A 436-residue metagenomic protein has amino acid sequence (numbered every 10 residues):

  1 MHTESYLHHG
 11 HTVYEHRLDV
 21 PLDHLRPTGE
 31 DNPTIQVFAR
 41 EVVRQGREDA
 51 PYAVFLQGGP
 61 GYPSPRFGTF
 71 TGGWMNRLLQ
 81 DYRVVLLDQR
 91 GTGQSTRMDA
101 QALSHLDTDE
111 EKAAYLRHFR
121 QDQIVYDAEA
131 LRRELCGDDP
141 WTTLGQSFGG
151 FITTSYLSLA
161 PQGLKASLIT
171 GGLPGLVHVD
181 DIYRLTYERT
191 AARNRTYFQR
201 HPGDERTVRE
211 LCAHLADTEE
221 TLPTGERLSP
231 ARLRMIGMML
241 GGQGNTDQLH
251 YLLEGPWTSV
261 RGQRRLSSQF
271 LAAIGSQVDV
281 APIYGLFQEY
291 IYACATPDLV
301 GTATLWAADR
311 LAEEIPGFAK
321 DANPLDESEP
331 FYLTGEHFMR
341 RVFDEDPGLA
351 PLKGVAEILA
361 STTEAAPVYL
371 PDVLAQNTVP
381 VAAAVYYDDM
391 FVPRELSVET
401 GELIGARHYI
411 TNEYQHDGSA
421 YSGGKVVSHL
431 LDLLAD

Functional and structural regions predicted by a protein language model:
H2, Y6-G225, R340-V342, D346-E357 (+4 more regions): Gly/Pro-rich cap/lid or specificity-loop segments adjacent to the active site
Q89, W141, Y156, V179 (+8 more regions): Aromatic-enriched hydrophobic runs in primary sequence
E219-A360: Alpha/beta-hydrolase fold active-site neighborhood
M235-I236, T378-V385, D389, H408: Catalytic His-Asp charge-relay segment
G405: Surface-exposed, interaction-prone regions with an acidic/low-complexity signature
